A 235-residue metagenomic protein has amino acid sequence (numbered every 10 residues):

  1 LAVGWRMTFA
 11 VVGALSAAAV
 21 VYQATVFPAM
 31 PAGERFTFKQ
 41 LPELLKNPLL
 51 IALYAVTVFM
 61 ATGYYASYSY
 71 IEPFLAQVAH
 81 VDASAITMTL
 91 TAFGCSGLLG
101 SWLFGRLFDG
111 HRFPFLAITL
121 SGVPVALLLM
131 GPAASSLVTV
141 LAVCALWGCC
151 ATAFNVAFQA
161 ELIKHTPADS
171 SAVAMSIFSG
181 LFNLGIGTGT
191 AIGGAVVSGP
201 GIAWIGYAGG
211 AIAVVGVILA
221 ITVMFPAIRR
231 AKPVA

Functional and structural regions predicted by a protein language model:
L1-G13, A195-V214: A membrane-interface helix-boundary motif in multi-pass transporters
T8, G13-G33, L219-M224: C-terminal membrane-cytosol helix-exit motif in multi-pass small-molecule transporters
G13, P114-L129, G210: Structural signature of the two symmetry-related core transmembrane helices
V26-Y54: Juxtamembrane intracellular "pre-TM" segments in multi-pass secondary transporters
L49-T91, C95-L98, R112: Extracytoplasmic gate region of multi-pass secondary transporters
L99-R112, V197: Helix-to-loop junctions at the C-terminal end of transmembrane segments in multipass secondary transporters
A153-P167: Intracellular juxtamembrane helix-capping segments at the cytosolic ends of symmetry-related transmembrane helices
H165-I202, A208-G209: A late C-terminal transmembrane helix in Major Facilitator Superfamily
